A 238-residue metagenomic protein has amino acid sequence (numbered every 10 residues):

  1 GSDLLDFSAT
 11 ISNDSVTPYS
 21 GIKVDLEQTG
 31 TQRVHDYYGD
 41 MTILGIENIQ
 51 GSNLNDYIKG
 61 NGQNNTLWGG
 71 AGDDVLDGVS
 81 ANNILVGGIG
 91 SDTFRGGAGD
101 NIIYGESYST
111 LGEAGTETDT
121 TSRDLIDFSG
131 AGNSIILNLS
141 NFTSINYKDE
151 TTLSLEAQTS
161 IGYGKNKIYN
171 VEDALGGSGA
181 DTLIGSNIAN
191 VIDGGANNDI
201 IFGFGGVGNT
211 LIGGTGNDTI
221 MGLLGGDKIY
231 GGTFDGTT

Functional and structural regions predicted by a protein language model:
G1, T42-G45, L54, S122 (+2 more regions): Short loop/turn motifs at secondary-structure junctions
S2-Y38, R95, G99-G162, G208 (+2 more regions): GD-rich hexapeptide-repeat beta-solenoids
L4-D6, N48-Q50, Y57-K59, T66-A71 (+14 more regions): Short beta-strand elements of solenoid repeat domains
P18-Y19, I43, S80, A131-G132 (+2 more regions): Short, well-ordered coil/turn elements that cap or connect secondary structure elements
G39, S52-D56, T120, G164 (+1 more regions): Extracellular acidic loop/turn motifs
T42-N48, G162-D173: Signature of short aromatic-glycine-proline-rich micro-motifs recurring in repeat-based ectodomains
